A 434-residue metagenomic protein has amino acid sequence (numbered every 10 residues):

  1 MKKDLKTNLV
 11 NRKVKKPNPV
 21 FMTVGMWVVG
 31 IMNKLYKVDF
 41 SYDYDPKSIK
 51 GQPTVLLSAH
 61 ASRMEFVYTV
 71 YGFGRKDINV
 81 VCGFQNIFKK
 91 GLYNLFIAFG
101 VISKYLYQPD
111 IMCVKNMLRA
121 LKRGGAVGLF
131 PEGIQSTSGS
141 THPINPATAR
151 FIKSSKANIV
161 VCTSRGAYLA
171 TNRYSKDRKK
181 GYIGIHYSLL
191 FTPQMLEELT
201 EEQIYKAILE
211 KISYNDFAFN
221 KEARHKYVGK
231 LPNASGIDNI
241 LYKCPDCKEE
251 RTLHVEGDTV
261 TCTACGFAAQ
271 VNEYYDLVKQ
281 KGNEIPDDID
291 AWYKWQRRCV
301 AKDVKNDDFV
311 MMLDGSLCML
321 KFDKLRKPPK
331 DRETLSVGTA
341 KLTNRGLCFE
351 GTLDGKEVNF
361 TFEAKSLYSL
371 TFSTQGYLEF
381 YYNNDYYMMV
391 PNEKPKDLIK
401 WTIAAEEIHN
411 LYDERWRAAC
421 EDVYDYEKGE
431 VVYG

Functional and structural regions predicted by a protein language model:
K2-F21, E65: Short, compositionally biased "basic patch" segments
P17-N18, M22-G25, M32-K206, A223-R224 (+8 more regions): Soluble catalytic domains of membrane acyltransferases
D77, T259, G266-A268, T339 (+3 more regions): Structural motif
I204-A218: Short, structured interface segments
H225, G229-N283: Cys/His-rich short segments
A268-G351: Long, charge-rich boundary regions
L325-Y377, V390-E393: Phosphoinositide-binding peripheral membrane targeting modules
T361-G434: Acidic, Ser/Thr- and proline-rich intrinsically disordered linker/docking segments of eukaryotic scaffolds
